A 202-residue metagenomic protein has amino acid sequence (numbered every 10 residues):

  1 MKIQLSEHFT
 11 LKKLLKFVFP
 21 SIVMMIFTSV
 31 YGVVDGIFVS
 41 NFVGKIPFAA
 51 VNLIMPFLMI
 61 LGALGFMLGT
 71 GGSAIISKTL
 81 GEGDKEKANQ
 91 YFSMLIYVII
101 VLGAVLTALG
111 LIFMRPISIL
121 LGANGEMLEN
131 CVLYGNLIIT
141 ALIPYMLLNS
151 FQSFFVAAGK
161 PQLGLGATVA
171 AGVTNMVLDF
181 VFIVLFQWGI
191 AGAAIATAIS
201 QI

Functional and structural regions predicted by a protein language model:
M1-V18, I76-A141, T174, L185-I202: Short alpha-helical transmembrane segments in multi-pass integral membrane proteins
L11-V30, V34, F57-L64, T140 (+1 more regions): Residue-level signal for short hydrophobic patches within transmembrane helices of multi-pass membrane transporters
S21, M25, I37, N41 (+6 more regions): Transmembrane alpha-helix boundary and packing residues in multipass membrane permease domains and related
V30-F48, S118-G125, V181-W188: Helix-terminus/linker motif at the lipid-water interface of multi-pass membrane proteins
V39-M59, E126-N130, I190-I195: Interfacial/gating helices of multi-pass transporter permease domains
F48-A108, Y145-G164: Small-residue-rich hydrophobic transmembrane alpha-helices
I60, N175-F180: Hydrophobic transmembrane alpha-helices of multi-pass small-molecule transporters
G69, L137-V156, G164-N175, A193-I202: Short runs within selected transmembrane alpha-helices of multi-pass transporters and secretion channels
